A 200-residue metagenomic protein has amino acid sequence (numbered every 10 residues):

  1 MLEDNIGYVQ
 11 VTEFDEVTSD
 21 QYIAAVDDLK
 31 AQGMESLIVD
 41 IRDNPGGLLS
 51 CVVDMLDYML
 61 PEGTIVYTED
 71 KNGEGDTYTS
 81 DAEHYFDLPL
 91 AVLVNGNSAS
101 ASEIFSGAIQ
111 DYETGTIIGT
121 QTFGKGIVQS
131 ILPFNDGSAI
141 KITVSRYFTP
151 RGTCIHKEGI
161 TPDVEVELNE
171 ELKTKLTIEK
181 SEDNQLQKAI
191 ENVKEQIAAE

Functional and structural regions predicted by a protein language model:
M1-E35, H156-T174, E179, Q185-I197: C-terminal, low-ordered peptide segments at domain boundaries
M1-K125, Q129-L132: Cleft-lining beta-strand/loop regions that shape enzyme active-site pockets
S98, K180-S181: Residues at the start of alpha-helices and the adjacent loop-to-helix junctions
F134-D136, I140-S145: Short acidic, Pro/Gly- and aromatic-enriched capping/linker segments at domain boundaries
T149: Short, acidic, Ser/Thr-enriched surface-loop or helix-capping motifs
